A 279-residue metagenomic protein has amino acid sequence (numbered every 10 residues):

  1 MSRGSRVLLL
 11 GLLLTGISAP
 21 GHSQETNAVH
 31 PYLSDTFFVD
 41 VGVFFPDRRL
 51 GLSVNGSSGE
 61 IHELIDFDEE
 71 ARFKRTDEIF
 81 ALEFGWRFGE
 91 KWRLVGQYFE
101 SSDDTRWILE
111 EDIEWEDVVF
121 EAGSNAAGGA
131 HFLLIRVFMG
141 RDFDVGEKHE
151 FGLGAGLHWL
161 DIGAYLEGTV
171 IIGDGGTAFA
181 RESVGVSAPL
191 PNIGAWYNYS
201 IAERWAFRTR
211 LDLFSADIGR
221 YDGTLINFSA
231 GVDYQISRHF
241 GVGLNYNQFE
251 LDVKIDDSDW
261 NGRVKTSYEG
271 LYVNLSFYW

Functional and structural regions predicted by a protein language model:
M1-S34: Cleavable N-terminal export/targeting peptides
H22-S101, G270, N274-Y278: Short glycine/proline- and aromatic-enriched beta-strand/turn motifs that initiate or cap beta-hairpins
T36, D77-A81, F132-R136, E150 (+3 more regions): Transmembrane beta-barrel architecture of outer-membrane proteins
V39-F45, G96-E100, L153-W159, Y197 (+3 more regions): Transmembrane beta-barrel strands of outer-membrane/channel proteins
V41-V43, L82-W86, V137-R141, A155-L157 (+5 more regions): Residues on the lipid-exposed face of transmembrane beta-strands in outer-membrane beta-barrel proteins
R49-D77, E100-L133, L160-A188, A216-Y221 (+1 more regions): Extracellular/periplasm-exposed beta-strand and loop segments of Gram-negative cell-envelope proteins, dominated by
K91-L94, K148-H149, E203-F207, R238-V242: Repeated loop/turn-to-beta-strand initiation elements of outer-membrane beta-barrel proteins
E147-K148, F214-L225: Solvent-exposed loop/turn segments connecting transmembrane beta-strands in outer-membrane beta-barrel proteins
